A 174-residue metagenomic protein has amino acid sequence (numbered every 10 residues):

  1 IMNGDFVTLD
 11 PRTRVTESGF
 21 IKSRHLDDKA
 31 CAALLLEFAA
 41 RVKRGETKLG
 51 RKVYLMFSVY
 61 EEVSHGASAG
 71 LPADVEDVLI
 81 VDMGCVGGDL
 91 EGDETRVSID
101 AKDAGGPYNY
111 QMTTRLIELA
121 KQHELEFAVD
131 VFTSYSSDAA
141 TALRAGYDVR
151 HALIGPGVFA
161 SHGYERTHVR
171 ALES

Functional and structural regions predicted by a protein language model:
I1-S174: N-terminal hydrophobic/helix-forming segments and targeting peptides
